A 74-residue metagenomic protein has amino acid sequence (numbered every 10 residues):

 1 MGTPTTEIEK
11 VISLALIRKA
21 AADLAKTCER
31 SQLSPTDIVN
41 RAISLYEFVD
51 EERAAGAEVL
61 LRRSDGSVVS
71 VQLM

Functional and structural regions predicted by a protein language model:
M1-L16, V68-M74: Short Lys/Arg-rich basic patches
T5, I17-D37: Surface-exposed, Lys/Arg-rich phosphate-binding patches that contact polyanionic backbones
I8, L16, V39, E51 (+1 more regions): Intrinsically disordered, low-complexity sequence elements enriched in Ser/Thr/Gly/Pro
E9, K26, S64-G66: Preference for short coil/turn "hinge" residues that link or interrupt alpha-helices
V11-I12, A21-C28, N40, S44-Y46: Residue-level detection of beta-strand scaffold positions
S13, S31-S34, S44, S64-S70: Generic serine detector
L33-A55: Short, basic amphipathic alpha-helical segments that act as recognition/interaction helices in nucleic-acid-binding
F48-M74: Short, positively charged interaction helices/loops
